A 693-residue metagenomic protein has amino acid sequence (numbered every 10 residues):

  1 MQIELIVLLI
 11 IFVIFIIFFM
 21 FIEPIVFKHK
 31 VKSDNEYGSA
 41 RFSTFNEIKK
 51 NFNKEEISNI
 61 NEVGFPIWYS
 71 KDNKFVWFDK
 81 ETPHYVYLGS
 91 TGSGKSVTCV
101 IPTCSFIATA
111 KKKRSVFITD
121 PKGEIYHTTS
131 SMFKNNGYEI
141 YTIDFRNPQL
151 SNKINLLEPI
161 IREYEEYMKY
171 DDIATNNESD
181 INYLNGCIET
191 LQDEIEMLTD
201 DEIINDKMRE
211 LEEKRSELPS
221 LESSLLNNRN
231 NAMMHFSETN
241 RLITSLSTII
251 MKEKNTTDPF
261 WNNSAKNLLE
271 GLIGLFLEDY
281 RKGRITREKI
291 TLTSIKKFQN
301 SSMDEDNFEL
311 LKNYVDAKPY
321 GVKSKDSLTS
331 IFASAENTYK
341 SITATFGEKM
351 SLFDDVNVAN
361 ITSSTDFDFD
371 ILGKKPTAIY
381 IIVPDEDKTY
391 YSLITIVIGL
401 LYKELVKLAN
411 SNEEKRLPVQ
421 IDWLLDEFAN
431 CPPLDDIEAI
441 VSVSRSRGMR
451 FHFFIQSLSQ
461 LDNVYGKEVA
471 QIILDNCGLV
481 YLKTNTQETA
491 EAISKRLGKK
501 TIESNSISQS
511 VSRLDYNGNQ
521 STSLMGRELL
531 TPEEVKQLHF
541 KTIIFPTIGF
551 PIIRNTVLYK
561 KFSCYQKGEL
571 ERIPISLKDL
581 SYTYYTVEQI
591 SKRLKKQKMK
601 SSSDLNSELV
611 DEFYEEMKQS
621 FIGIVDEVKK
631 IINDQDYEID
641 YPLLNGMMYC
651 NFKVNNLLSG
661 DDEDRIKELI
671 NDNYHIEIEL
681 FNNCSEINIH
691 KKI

Functional and structural regions predicted by a protein language model:
M1-I10: Feature marks short, highly hydrophobic, charge-poor N-terminal signal-anchor/signal peptide-like helices that anchor
I17-S43: Transmembrane-cytosolic junction motif
K32-S33, K71-D72, V76-M449, V464 (+4 more regions): P-loop NTPase motor domains
N46-K74: N-terminal pre-Walker A segment at the start of P-loop NTPase domains
S341, S508-K630, I693: Conserved P-loop NTPase motor module
V441-V443, R447-I543: Conserved ATP-driven motor cores of ASCE-family P-loop NTPases powering translocation/secretion/packaging/pilus
K630-C650: Short edge beta-strands and adjacent turn/loop segments
M648-D664: A short interface-forming secondary-structure element
